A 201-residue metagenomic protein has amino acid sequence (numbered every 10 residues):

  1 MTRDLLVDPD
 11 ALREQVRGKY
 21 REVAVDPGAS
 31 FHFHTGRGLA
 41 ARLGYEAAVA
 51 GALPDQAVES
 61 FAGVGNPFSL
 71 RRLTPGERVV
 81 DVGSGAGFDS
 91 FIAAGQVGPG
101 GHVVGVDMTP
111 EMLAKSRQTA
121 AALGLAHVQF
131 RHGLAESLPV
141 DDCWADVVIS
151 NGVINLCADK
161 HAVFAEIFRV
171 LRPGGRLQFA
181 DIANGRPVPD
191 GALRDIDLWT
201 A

Functional and structural regions predicted by a protein language model:
M1-L43: N-terminal auxiliary segments of SAM/dcSAM-dependent transferases
F33-R78, F88-Q96: Conserved alpha-helix/loop element of class I SAM-dependent methyltransferases that forms part of the SAM/SAH-binding
P75, E136-V147: A short acidic, Gly/Pro-enriched loop at the edge of an enzyme's catalytic core that lines a small-molecule cofactor
G95, H161-R176: A short glycine-rich, Lys/Arg-flanked "PGG" loop and its adjoining helix->strand segment in the class I
T109-E111: Conserved SAM/SAH-binding beta-strand->alpha-helix loop
S116-R117: Conserved SAM-binding loop
L123-S137: Conserved SAM-binding strand-loop segment of SAM-dependent methyltransferases
I182-A201: Short, glycine-/aromatic-enriched active-site segment of Class I SAM-dependent methyltransferases
